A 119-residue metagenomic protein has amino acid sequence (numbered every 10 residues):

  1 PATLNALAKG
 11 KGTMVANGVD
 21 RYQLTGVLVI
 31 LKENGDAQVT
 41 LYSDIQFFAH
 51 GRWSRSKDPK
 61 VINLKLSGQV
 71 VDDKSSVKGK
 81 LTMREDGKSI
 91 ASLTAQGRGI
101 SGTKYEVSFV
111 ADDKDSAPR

Functional and structural regions predicted by a protein language model:
P1-V61: An ectodomain-focused feature that recognizes extracytoplasmic/extracellular
R52-D58, Y105-R119: A short, surface-exposed beta-strand/turn
K57-S108: Acidic, glycine-rich flexible loop segments
